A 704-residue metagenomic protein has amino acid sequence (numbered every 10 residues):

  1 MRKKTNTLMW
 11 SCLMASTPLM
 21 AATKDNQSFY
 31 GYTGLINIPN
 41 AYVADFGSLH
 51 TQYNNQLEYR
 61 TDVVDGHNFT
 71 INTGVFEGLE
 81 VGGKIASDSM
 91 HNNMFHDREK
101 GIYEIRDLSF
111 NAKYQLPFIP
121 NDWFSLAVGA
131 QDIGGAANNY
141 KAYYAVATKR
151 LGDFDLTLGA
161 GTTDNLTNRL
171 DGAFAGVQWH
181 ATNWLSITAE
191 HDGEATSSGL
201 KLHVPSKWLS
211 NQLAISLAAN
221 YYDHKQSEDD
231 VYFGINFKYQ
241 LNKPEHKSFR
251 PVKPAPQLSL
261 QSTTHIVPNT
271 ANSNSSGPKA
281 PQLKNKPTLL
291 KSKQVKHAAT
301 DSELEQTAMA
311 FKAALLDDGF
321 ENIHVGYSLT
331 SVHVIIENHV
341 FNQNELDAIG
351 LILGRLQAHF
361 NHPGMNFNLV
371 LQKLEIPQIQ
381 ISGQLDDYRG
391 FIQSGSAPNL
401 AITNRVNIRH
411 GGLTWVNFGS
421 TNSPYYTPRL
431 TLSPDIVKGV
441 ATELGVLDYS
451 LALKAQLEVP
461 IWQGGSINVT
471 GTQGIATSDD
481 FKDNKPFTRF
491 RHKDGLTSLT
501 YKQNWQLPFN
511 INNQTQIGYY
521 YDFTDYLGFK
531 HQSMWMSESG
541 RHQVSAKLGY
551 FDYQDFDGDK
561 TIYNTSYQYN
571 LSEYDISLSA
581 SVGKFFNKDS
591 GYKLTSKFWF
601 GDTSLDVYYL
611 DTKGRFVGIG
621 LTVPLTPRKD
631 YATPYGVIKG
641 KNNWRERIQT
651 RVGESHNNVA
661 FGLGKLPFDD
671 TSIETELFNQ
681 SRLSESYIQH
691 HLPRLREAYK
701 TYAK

Functional and structural regions predicted by a protein language model:
M1-A21: Gram-negative bacterial Sec-dependent N-terminal signal peptides
A21-N138, R150-F154, T162-T163, L200-L202 (+8 more regions): Transmembrane beta-barrel domains of Gram-negative outer membranes and organellar outer membranes
T23-S28, Y32, T188, D192 (+7 more regions): Flexible, glycine-rich linker and terminal segments associated with outer-membrane beta-barrel/transport systems
Y42, G66-G78, I105-I119, V128 (+11 more regions): Feature captures outer-membrane beta-barrel proteins of Gram-negative bacteria and organelles
L49-Y53, T330-N338: Short, aliphatic-rich beta-strand segments
N55-Y59, I85-S89, L116, A130-G134 (+18 more regions): Transmembrane beta-strands of outer-membrane beta-barrel pores
N92-F95, A137, S198, H224-E228 (+7 more regions): Outer-membrane beta-barrel proteins
L385-N417, T421-S450, Q456, S466-L496 (+8 more regions): Gram-negative and organellar
